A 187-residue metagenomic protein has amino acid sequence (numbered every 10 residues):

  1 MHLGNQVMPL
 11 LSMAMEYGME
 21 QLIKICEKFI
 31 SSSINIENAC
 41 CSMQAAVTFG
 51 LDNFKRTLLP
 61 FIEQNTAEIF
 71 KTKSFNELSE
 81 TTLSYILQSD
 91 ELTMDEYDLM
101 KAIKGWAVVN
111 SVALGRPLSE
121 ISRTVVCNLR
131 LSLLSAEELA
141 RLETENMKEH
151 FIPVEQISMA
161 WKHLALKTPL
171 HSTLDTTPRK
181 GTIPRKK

Functional and structural regions predicted by a protein language model:
H2-K187: Alpha-helical scaffold in the C-terminal half of BTB/POZ domains and their immediate C-terminal extension
